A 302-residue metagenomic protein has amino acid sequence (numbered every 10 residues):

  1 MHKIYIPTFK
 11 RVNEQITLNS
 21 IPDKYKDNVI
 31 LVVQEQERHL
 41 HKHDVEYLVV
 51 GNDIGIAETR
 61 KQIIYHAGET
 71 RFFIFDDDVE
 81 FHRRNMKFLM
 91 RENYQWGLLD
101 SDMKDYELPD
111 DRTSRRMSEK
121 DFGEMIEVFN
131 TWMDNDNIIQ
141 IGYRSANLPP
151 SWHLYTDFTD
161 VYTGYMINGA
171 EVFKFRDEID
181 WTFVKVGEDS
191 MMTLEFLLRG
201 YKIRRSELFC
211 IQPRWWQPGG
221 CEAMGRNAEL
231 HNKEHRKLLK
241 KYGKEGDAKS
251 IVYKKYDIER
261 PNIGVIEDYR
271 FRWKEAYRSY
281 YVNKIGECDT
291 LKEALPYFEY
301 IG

Functional and structural regions predicted by a protein language model:
H2-Y5, M191: Cell-envelope/extracellular polymer assembly enzymes that use nucleotide-activated donors
I4-Y25, Q36-H41: Short, well-formed alpha-helical segments that are part of the catalytic scaffolds of diverse glycosyltransferases
F9-N13, E37-R38, V79-H82, R116 (+1 more regions): Short acidic, S/G/P-rich loop/turn micro-motifs used as interaction or catalytic elements
K10-V12, V184-V186, S190-G302: C-terminal catalytic/acceptor-binding lobe
Q15-T17, H41-K42, R83-M86, S151-T156 (+2 more regions): A short acidic (Asp/Glu
V32-T70, I74-F75, E80-W96: Active-site-proximal specificity loops/subdomain of glycosyltransferases
F72-D76, I139-R144, I203-E207, S250: A structural signal for short, well-ordered beta-strand segments and their strand-loop junctions that often border
H82-M191, L198: Conserved catalytic core of nucleotide-sugar-dependent glycosyltransferases
